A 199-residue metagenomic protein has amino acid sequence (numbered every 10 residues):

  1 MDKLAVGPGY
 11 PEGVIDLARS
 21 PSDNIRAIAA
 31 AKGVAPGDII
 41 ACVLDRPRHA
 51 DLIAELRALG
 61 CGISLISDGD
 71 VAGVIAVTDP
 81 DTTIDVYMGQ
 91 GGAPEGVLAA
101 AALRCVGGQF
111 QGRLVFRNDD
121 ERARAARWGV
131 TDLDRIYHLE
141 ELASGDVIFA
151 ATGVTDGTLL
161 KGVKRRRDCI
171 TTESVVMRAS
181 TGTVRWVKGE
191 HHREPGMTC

Functional and structural regions predicted by a protein language model:
M1-C199: IMPase-like, lithium-sensitive Mg2+-dependent phosphomonoesterase catalytic core
